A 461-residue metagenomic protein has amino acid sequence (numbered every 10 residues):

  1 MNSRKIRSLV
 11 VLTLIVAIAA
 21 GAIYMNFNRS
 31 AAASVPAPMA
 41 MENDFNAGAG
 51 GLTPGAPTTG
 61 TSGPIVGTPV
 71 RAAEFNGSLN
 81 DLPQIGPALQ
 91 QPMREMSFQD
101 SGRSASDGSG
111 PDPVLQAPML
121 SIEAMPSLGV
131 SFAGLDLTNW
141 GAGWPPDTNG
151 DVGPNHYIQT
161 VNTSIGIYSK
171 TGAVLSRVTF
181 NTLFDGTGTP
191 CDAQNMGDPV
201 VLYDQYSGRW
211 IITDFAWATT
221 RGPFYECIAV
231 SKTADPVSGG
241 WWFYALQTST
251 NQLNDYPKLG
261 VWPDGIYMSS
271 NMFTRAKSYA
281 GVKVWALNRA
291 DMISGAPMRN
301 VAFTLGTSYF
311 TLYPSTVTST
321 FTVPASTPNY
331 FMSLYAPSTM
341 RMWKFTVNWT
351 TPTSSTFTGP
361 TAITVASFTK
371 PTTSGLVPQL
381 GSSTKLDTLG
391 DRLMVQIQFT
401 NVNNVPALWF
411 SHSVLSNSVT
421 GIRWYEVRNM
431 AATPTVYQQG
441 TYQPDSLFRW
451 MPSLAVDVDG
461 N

Functional and structural regions predicted by a protein language model:
M1-M39: Sec-dependent, cleavable N-terminal signal peptides
N26-N461: C-terminal PAP-associated
